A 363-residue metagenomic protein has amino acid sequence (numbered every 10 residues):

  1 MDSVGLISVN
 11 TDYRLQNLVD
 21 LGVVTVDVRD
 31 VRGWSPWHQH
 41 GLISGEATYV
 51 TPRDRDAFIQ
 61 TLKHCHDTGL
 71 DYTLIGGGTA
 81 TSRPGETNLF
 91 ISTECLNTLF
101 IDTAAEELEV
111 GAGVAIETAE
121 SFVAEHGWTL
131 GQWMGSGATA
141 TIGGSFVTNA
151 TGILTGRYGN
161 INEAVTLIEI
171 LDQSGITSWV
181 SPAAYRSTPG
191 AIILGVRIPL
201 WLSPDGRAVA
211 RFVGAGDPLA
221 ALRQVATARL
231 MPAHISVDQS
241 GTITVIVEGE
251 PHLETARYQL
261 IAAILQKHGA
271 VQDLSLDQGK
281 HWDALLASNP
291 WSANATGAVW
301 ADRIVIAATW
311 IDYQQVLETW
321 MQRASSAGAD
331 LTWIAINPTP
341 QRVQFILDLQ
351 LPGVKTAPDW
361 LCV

Functional and structural regions predicted by a protein language model:
M1-G45, V50, D67-D71, T79 (+1 more regions): N-terminal accessory segments
M1-S8, V31-Q39, T51-D56, H64-D67 (+10 more regions): Feature of Fe-S/electron-transfer and energy-metabolism proteins that preferentially highlights extended coupling
V31-L99, V110: Glycine-rich N-terminal segment of FAD-binding domains in flavoprotein oxidoreductases, spanning the beta-loop-helix
G41-E46, D102-A105, S203-R207, Q239-G241 (+1 more regions): Short glycine-enriched loop/turn motifs at secondary-structure junctions
T98-F100, A112, I116-E117, S121-S236: FAD-binding subdomain of flavoenzyme oxidoreductases
A221-V363: C-terminal substrate-recognition/cap domain of FAD-linked oxidoreductases
